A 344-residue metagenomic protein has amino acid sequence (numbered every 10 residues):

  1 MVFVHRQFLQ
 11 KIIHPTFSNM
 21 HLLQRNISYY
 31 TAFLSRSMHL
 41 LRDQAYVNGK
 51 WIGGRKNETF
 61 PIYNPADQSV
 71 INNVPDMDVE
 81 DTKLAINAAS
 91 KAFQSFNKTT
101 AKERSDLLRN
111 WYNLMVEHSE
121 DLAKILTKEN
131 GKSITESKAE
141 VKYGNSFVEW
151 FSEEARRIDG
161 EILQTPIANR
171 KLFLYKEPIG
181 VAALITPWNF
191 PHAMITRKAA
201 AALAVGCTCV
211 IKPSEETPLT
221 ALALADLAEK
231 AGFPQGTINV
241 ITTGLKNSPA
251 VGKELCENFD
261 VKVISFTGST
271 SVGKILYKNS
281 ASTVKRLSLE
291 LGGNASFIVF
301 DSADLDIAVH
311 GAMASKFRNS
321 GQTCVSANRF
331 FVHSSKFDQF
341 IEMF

Functional and structural regions predicted by a protein language model:
V2-N73, D106, N110, K142 (+1 more regions): Terminal low-complexity tails and localization/encapsulation signals of metabolic enzymes
V2-V4, L9, F17-S37, P249-K278 (+1 more regions): Aldehyde/semialdehyde dehydrogenase
Q68, R104, L126, V148 (+6 more regions): Residue-level signal for inorganic ion chemistry
I71-I158, N169: Glycine-rich loop-to-alpha-helix module at the N-terminal edge of alpha/beta enzyme cores
E161-A168, T243-S248, A312: Short gly/ser/thr-rich secondary-structure transition/capping motifs
E161-G236, V284, D306: Conserved small-residue-rich beta-alpha loop and adjacent elements that most often cradle the phosphate/pyrophosphate
A199-A200, G252, G273, V309: Generic hydrophobic/aromatic pocket-lining and core-packing "Φ" positions
S271-F344: ALDH superfamily catalytic-core signature
